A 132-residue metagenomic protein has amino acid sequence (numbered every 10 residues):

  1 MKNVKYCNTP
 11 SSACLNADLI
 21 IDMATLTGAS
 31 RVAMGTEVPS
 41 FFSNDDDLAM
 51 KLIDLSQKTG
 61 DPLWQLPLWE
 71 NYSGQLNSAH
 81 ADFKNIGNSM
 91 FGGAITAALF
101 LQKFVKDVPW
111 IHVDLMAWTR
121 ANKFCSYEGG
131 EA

Functional and structural regions predicted by a protein language model:
M1-A132: A generic structural signal for tightly packed, nonpolar segments enriched in small/aliphatic residues
